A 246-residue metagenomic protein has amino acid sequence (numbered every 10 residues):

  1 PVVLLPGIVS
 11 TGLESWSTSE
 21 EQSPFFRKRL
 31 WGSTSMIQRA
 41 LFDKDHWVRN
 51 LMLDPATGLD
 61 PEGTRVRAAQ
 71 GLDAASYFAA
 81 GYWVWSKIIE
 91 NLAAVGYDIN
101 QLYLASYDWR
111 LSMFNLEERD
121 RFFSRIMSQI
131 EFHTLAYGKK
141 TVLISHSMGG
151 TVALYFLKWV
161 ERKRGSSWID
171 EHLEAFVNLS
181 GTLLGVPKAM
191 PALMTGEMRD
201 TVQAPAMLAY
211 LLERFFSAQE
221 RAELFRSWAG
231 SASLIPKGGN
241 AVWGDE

Functional and structural regions predicted by a protein language model:
P1-I144, M148-A218, A222-S227, A232-E246: N-terminal non-catalytic accessory region
